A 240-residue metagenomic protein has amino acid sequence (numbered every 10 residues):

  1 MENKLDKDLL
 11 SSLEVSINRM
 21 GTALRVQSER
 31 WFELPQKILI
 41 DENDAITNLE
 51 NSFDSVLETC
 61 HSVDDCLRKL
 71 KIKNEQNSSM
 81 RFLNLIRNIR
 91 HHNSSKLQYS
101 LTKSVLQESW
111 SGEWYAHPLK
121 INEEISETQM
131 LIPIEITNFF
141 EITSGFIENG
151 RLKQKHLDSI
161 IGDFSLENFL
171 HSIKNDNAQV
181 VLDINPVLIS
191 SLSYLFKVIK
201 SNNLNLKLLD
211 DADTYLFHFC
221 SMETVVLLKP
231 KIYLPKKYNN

Functional and structural regions predicted by a protein language model:
E2-E50, I72-N240: Acidic, Ser/Thr/Gly/Pro-rich intrinsically disordered interaction regions
Q27-R30, T59-C66: Amphipathic, well-ordered alpha-helical segments in soluble domains
S52-T59: Extended HEAT/HEAT-like alpha-solenoid repeat tracts in very large eukaryotic scaffold/adaptor proteins
L57, D64, N88-H91: Residue-level recognition of well-ordered secondary-structure positions
L67-K71: Membrane-helix exit/interface motif
